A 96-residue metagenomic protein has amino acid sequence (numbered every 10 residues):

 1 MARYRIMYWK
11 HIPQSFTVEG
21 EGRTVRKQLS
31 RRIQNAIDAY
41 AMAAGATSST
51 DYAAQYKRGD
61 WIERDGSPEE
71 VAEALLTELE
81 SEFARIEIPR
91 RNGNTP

Functional and structural regions predicted by a protein language model:
M1-T24: Short, charged/polar N-terminal "headpieces" of proteins
K10, R31, I37, I62 (+1 more regions): Intrinsically disordered, low-complexity segments enriched in polar/charged small residues
E21, V25, L29, R64-S67 (+1 more regions): Non-membrane alpha-helical secondary structure
G22-R58: Acidic, aromatic-enriched beta-alpha/helix-loop junctions
S49-P96: Acidic, low-complexity intrinsically disordered segments
